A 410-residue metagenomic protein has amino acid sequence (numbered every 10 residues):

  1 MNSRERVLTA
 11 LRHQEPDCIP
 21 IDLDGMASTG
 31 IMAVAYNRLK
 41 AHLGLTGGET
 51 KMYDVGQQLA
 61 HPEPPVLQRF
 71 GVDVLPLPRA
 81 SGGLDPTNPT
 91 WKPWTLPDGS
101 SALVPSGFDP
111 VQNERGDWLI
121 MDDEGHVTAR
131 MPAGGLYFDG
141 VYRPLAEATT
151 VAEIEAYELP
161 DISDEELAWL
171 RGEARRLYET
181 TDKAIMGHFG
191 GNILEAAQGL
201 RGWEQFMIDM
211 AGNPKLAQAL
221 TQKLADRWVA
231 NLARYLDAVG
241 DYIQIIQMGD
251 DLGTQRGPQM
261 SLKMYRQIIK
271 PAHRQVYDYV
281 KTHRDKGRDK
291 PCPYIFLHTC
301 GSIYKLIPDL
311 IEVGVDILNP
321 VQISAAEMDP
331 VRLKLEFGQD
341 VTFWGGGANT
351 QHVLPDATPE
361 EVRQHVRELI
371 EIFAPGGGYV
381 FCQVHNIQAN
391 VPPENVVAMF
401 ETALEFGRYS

Functional and structural regions predicted by a protein language model:
M1-A41, E49-M52, M131-S410: Active-site loop segments of alpha/beta catalytic cores
A35-D85: Segments that shape or occlude catalytic/ligand-binding pockets
R79, G83-I154: A contiguous, low-structure linker/loop signature
